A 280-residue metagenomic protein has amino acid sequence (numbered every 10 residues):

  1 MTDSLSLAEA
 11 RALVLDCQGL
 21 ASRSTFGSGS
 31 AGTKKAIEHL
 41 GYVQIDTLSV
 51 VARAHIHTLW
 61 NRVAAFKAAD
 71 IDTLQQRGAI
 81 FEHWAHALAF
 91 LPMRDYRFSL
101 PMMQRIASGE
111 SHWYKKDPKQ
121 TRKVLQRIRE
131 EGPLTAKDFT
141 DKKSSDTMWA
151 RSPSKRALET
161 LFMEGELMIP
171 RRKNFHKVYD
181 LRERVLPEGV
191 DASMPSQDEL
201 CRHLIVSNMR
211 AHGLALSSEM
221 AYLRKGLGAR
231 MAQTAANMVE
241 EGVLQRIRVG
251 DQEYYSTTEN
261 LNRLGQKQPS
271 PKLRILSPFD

Functional and structural regions predicted by a protein language model:
M1-R274: Long, low-complexity intrinsically disordered regions
L276-D280: Short, intrinsically disordered, charge-balanced linker/junction segments flanking boundaries in proteins
